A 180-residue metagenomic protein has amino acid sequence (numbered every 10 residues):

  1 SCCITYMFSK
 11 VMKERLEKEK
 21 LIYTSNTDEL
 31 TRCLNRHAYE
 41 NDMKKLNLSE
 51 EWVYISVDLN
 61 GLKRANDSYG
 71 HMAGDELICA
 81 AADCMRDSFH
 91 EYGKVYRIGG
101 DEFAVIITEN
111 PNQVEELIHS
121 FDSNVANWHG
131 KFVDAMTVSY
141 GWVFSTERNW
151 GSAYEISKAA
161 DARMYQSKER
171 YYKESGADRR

Functional and structural regions predicted by a protein language model:
S1-M12: Membrane-embedded alpha-helical segments, specifically the hydrophobic cores of selected transmembrane helices
E19-N41, V57-H71, C79: Conserved nucleotide-binding and Mg2+-coordinating catalytic segments in signaling enzymes
D67, H71, E115-D122, A126 (+2 more regions): Catalytic-core segments of nucleotide cyclases and related cyclic-nucleotide turnover enzymes
A73-Y92: Active-site-proximal alpha-helical element of nucleotidyl cyclase-like catalytic domains and analogous helices
L77, A104-F121: Short helix/loop segment flanking the catalytic signature motif in cyclic-nucleotide metabolism enzymes
K94-R97: A short pre-motif secondary-structure segment
D134-S139: PAS and PAS-like sensory/regulatory domains
